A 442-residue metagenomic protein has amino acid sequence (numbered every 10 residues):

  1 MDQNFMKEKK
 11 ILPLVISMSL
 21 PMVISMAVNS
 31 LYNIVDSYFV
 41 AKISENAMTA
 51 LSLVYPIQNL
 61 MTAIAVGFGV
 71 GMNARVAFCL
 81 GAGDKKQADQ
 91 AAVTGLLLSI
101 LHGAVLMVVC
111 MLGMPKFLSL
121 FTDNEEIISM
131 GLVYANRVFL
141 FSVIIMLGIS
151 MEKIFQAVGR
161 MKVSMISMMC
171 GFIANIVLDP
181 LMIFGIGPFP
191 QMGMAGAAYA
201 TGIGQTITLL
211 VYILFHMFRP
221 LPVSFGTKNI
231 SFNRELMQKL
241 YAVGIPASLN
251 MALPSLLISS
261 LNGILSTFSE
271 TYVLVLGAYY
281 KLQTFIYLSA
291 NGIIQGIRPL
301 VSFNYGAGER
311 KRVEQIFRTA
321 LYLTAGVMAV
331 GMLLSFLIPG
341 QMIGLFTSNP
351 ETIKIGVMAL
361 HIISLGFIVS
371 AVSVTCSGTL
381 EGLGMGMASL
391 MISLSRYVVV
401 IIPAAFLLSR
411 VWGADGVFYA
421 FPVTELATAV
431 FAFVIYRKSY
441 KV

Functional and structural regions predicted by a protein language model:
M1-S19, V76-V143, F189-I245, V301-G366 (+1 more regions): Short alpha-helical transmembrane segments in multi-pass integral membrane proteins
M6-Y38, K42-I43, P56-G71, R75 (+7 more regions): N-terminal transmembrane alpha-helices
S17-D36, R137, G171, G204-T208 (+4 more regions): Transmembrane helical elements of multi-pass membrane transporters/channels
A27, L31-T49, L118-E125, L181-M192 (+4 more regions): Helix-terminus/linker motif at the lipid-water interface of multi-pass membrane proteins
M48-V108, I145-S164, N262, V275-P339 (+1 more regions): Small-residue-rich hydrophobic transmembrane alpha-helices
L60-A63, M107, N175-P180, L209-I213 (+4 more regions): Hydrophobic transmembrane alpha-helices of multi-pass small-molecule transporters
G69, N73, V138-Q156, S164-F172 (+5 more regions): Short runs within selected transmembrane alpha-helices of multi-pass transporters and secretion channels
C110, K153, D179, I183 (+7 more regions): Structural signal for membrane-spanning alpha-helices in multi-pass inner-membrane proteins, emphasizing helix cores
